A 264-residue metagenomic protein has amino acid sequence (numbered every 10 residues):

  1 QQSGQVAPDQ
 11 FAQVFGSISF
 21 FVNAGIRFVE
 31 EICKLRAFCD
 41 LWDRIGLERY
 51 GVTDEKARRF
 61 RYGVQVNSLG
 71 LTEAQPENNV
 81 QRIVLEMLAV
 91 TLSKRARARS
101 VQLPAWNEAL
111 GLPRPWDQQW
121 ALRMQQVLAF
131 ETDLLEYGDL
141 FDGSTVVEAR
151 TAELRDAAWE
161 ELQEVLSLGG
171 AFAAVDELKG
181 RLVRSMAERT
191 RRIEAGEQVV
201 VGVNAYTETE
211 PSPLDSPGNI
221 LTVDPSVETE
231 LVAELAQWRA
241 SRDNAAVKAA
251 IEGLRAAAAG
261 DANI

Functional and structural regions predicted by a protein language model:
Q1-F11, F15-V80, Q163: Gly/Pro-rich turn-and-neighbor structural signature
Q1-G4, Q81-L162, L168: Mobile "lid/hinge" segments at catalytic clefts and subdomain interfaces of large enzymes
Q2-Q10, R44-V52, V90, R97 (+4 more regions): Conserved helix-loop functional segments at active or binding sites
S19-E30, V66-G70, Q102-L110, L140 (+2 more regions): Glycine- and acidic
F21-G25, G63-N67, I83, V101-W106 (+4 more regions): Generic beta-strand/beta-sheet core signal
G25-A37, V66-V80, G111-A121, V146-E161 (+1 more regions): Short glycine/threonine-rich loop-to-helix capping motif typified by GTGT followed within a few residues by an Asp-Pro
Y50-R61, Y137-D142, A173-D176: Short, glycine/acidic-rich hinge or "gate" loops at secondary-structure transitions that mediate conformational
R99, E131, L135, A157-A262: Intrinsic disorder at enzyme termini
